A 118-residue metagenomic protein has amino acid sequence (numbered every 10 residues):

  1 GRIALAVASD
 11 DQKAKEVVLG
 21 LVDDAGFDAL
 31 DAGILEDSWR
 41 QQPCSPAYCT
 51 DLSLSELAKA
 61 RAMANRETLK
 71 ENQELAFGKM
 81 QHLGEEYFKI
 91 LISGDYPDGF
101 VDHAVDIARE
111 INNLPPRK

Functional and structural regions predicted by a protein language model:
G1-K118: Active-site-lining helix/loop region of Rossmann-like oxidoreductase modules
